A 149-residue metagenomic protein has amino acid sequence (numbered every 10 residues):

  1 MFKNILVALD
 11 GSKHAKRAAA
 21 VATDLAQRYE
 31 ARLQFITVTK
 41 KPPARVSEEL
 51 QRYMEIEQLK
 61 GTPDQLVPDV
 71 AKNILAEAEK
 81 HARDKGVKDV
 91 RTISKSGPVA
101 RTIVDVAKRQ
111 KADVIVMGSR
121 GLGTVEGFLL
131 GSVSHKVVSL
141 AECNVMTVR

Functional and structural regions predicted by a protein language model:
M1-F2, R149: Absolute protein N-terminus
K3-E57, K85, V90: Small/aliphatic-rich secondary-structure junction motif
A8, I93, G118: Active-site-adjacent beta-strand anchor residues
I36, R91-K95, M146: General small-molecule cofactor/ligand-binding pocket signal
E55-A71: A short acidic, glycine-rich active-site loop that binds or catalyzes chemistry on phosphate/adenosine moieties
K72-I115: Structural beta-alpha unit
R101-R149: Gly/Ser-rich helix-loop-strand patches that form or flank binding pockets for ribonucleotide-derived cofactors
